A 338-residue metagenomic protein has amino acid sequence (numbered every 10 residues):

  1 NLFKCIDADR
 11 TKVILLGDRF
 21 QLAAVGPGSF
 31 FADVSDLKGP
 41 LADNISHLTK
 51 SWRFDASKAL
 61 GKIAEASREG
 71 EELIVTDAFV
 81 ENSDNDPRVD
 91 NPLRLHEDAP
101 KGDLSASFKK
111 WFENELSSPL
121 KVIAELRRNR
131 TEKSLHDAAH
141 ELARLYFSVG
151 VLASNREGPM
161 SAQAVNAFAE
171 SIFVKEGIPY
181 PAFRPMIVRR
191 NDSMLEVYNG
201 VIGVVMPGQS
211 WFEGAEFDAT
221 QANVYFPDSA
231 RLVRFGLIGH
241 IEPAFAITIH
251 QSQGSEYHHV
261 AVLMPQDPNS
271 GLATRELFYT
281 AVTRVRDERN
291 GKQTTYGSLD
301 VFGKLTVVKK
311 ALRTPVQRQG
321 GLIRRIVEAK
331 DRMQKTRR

Functional and structural regions predicted by a protein language model:
F3, S35, T49, N166 (+6 more regions): Generic hydrophobic alpha-helical scaffold/packing signal
C5-T11, R19-M186, D192-L195, M333-R338: Conserved helicase motor core of P-loop NTPases
V13, A24, N199, H250: Short glycine- and Lys/Arg-enriched binding-loop motifs that mark or flank ligand-binding interfaces
I14, N44-T49, L152, A261 (+2 more regions): Hydrophobic/aromatic beta-strand patches that form the interior of the parallel beta-sheet core in alpha/beta enzyme
E170-G177, R190, P243-I249, G271: Short alpha-helix capping/helix-loop boundary micro-motifs
P179-R184, Y198, S252, H258: Residue-level recognition of short, solvent-exposed, well-ordered loop/turn junctions that link secondary-structure
V201-R338: C-terminal accessory regions
